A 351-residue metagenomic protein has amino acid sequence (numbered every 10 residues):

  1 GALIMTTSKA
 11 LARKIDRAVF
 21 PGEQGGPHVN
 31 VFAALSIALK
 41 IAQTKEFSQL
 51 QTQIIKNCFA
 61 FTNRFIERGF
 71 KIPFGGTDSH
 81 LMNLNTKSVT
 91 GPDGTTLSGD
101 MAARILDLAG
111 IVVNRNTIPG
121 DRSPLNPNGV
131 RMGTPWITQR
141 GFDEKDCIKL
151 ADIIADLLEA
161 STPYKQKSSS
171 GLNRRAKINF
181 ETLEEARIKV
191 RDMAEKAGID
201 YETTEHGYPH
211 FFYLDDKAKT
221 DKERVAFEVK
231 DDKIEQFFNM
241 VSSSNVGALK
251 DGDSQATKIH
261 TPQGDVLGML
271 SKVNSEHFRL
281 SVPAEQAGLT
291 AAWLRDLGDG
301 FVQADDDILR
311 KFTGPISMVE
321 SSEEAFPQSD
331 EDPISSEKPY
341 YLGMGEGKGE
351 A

Functional and structural regions predicted by a protein language model:
G1-T95, I178-E181, A186, V190-M193: Active-site C-terminal subdomain of aminotransferase-like
A2-L3, L35, I54, M82 (+5 more regions): Buried hydrophobic positions in well-ordered alpha/beta secondary-structure cores of metabolic enzymes
T7-S8, P21, I37, I41-T44 (+5 more regions): Short, well-ordered loop/turn and helix-capping segments at boundaries between secondary-structure elements and domains
G26-V29, K45-Q53, F65-G76, I118 (+3 more regions): Flexible, glycine/charged-enriched surface loops at secondary-structure junctions
L39-Q43, S88-T90, W136-G141, V273-R279 (+1 more regions): A generic structural motif
L50, F59-N63, E67-K71, T77 (+1 more regions): Glycine/proline-enriched, intrinsically flexible loops and inter-domain linkers
K71-E144, F227: Conserved PLP-binding catalytic core of the aspartate aminotransferase-like
P124-D216: PLP-dependent enzyme catalytic core of the Aspartate aminotransferase-like
